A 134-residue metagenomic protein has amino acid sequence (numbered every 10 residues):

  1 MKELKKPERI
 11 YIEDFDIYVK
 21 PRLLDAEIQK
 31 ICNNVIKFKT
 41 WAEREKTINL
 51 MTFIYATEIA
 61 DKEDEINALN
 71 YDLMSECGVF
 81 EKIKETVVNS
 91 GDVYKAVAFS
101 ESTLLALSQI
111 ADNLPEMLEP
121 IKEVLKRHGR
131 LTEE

Functional and structural regions predicted by a protein language model:
M1-T40: N-terminal "first-domain core" detector
D25-E134: Short, surface-exposed, charged amphipathic helix/loop patches that serve as local interaction elements
